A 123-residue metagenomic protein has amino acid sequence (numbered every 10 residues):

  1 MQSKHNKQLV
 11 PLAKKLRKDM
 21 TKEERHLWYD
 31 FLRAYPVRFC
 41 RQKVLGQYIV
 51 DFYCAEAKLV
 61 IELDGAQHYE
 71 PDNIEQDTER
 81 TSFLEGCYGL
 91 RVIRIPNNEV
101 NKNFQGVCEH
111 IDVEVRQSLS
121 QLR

Functional and structural regions predicted by a protein language model:
M1-P36, Q117-R123: Solvent-exposed, charged helical/coil patches that constitute nucleic-acid or partner-interaction surfaces
S3, P36-V37, A55, F104: Generic hydrophobic-segment detector
T21-K22, K43, E75: Conserved phosphate-coordination/catalytic loops
R38-Q42: A short linear hydrophobic-aromatic micro-motif
G46-R116: Basic, amphipathic alpha-helical patches used to engage nucleic acids or provide basic targeting signals, exemplified
